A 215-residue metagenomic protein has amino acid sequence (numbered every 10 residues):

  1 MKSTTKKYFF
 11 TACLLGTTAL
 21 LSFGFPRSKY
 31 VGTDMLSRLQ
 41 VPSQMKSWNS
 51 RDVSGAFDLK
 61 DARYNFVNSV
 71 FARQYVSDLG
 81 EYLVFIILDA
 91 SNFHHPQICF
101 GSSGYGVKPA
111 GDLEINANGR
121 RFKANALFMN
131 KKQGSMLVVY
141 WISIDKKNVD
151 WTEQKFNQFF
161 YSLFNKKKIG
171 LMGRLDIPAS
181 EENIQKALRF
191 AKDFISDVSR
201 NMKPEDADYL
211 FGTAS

Functional and structural regions predicted by a protein language model:
M1-T5: Short, Lys/Arg-rich N-terminal segment immediately upstream of the first membrane anchor
K6-L20, P26, I115-S215: A short, solvent-exposed beta-edge/loop patch
R27-M45: Alpha-helical transmembrane signal-anchor/signal-peptide segments
Q40-D52, G170-I177: Hydrophobic/aromatic-rich, well-ordered segments within soluble, folded domains that form packed cores
Q40-V41, V67, N165: Generic detector of ordered secondary-structure context
N49-S162: Short, solvent-exposed recognition patches
